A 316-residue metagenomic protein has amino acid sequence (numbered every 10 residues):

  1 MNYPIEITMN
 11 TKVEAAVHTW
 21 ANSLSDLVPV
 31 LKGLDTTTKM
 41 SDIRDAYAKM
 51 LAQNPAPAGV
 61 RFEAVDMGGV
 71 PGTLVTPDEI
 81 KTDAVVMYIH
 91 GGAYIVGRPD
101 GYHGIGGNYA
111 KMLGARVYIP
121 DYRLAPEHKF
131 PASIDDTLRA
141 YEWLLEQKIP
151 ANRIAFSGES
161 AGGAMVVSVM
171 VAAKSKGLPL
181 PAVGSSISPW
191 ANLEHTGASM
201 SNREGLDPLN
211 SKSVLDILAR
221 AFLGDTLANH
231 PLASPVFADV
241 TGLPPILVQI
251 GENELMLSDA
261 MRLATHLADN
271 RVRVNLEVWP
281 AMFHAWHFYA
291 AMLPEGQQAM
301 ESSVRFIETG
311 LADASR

Functional and structural regions predicted by a protein language model:
M1-D78, A312-R316: A glycine/proline-hinged amphipathic helix-loop "lid/cap" segment that gates access to hydrophobic ligand pockets
P71-A84, V236-V240: Short beta-strand-to-loop junctions in surface cap/lid or active-site-entrance loops
D83-G92: Short beta-strand element of the alpha/beta-hydrolase
R98-P99, I105-G106, Y118-R153, A291-G296: Catalytic nucleophile-loop/oxyanion-hole region of alpha/beta-hydrolase and closely related hydrolase-like folds
G158, G162, V166: Gly/Ala-rich beta-loop-alpha elbow adjacent to hydrolase catalytic centers
V171-L227, G242: Hydrolase active-site cap/lid region
V248-I250: Short beta-strand/loop motif that positions the catalytic acidic residue of the alpha/beta-hydrolase fold
L293-R316: Catalytic active-site module of serine/aspartate enzymes centered on a nucleophile-bearing elbow/loop
